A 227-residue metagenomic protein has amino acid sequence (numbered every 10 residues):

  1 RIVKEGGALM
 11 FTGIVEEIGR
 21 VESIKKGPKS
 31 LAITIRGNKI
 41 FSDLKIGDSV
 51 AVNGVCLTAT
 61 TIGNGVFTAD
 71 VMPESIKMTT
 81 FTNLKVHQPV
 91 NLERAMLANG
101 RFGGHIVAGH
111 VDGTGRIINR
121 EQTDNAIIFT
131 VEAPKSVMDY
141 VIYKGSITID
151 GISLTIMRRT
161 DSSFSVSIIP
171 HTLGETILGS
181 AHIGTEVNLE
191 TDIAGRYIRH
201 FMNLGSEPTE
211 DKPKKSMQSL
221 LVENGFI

Functional and structural regions predicted by a protein language model:
G6-I227: Conserved loop->alpha-helix
